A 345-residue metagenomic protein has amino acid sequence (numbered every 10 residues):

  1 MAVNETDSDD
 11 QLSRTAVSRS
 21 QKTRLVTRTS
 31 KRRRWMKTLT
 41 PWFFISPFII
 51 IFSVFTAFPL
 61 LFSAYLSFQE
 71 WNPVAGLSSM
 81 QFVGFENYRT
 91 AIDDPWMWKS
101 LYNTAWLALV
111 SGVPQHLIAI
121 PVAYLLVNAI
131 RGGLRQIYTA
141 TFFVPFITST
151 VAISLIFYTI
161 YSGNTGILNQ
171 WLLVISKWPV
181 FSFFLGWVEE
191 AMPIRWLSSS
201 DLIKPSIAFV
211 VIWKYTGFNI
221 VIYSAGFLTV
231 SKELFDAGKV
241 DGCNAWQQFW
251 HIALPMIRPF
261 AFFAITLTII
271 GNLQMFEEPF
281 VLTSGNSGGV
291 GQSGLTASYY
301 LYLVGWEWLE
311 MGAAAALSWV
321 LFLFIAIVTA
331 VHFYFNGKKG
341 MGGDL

Functional and structural regions predicted by a protein language model:
A2-W35: Short, Lys/Arg-rich, polar N-terminal cytosolic tail immediately upstream of the first transmembrane signal-anchor
R34-L345: A structural signal for multi-pass alpha-helical bundles of membrane permease subunits that mediate small-molecule
